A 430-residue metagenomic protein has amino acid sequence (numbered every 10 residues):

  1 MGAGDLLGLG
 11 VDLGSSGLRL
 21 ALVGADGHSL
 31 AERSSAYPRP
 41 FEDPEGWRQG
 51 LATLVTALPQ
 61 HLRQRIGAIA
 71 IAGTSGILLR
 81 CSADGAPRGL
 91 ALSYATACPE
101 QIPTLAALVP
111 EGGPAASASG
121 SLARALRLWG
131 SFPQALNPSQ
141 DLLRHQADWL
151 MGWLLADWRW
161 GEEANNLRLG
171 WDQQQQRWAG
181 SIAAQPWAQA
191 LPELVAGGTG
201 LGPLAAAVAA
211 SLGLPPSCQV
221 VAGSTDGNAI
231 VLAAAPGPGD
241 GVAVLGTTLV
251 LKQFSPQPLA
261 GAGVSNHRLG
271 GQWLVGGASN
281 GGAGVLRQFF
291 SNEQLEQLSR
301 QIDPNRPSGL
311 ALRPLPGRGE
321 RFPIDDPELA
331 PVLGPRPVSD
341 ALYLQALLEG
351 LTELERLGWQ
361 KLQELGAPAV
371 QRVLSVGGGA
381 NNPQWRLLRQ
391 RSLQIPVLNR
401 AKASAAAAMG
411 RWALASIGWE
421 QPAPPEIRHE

Functional and structural regions predicted by a protein language model:
M1-A91, Q134, S139, A210 (+4 more regions): N-terminal glycine/serine-rich phosphate-binding loop of ATP-dependent small-molecule kinases, especially carbohydrate
L9-G10, A106-A118, L126-Q140, R144-H145 (+4 more regions): Active-site core segments that coordinate phosphate-bearing ligands/cofactors across diverse enzyme families
D43, Q174, G197-L201: Short beta-strand to alpha-helix junction loop
Q60-A95, G112-S119, N137, A147 (+2 more regions): Short beta-strand-loop/turn "lid" adjacent to the catalytic site in phosphate-handling enzymes
I77, E100-T104, V231: Pocket-flanking alpha-helical
L79-D84, P103-A106, F254: Short, conserved acidic/polar surface loops in the N-terminal third of protein domains
Y94-P110: Short alpha-helix plus adjacent loop in nuclease-associated cores
P186-A188: Intrinsically disordered, low-complexity regions enriched in Pro/Ser/Thr/Gly and acidic residues
